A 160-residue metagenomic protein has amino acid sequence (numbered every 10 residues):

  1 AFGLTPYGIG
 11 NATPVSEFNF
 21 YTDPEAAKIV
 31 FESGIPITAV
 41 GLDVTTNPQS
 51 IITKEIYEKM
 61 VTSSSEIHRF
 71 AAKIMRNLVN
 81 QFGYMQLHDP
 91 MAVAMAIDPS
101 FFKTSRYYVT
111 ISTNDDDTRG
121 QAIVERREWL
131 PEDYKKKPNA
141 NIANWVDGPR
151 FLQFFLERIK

Functional and structural regions predicted by a protein language model:
A1-E32: Active-site glycine-rich loop that binds ribose-phosphate moieties when present
F18-Y21, E25, I37-K160: Conformational coupling and interaction surfaces
